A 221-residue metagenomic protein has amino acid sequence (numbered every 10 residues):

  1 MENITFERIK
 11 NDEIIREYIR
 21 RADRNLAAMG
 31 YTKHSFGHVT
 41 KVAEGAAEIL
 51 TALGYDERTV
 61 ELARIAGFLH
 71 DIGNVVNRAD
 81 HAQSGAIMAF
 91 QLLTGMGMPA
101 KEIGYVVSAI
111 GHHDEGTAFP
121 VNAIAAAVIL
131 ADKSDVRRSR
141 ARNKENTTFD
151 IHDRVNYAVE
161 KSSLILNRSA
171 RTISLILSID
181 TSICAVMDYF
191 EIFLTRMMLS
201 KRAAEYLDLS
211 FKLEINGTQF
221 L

Functional and structural regions predicted by a protein language model:
N3, G30-L53: N-terminal low-complexity, intrinsically disordered segments
F6-R24: Short alpha-helical hairpin
R16, F36, T40, L194: Electropositive phosphate-/nucleotide-binding environments in soluble metabolic enzymes
D23-T32, I183-V186: Short hinge/gating elements
L26-A28, H38, T51-L166: Divalent metal-dependent catalytic cores for phosphoryl transfer on phosphate-bearing substrates
H34, N77-D80, D188, I192: Short alpha-helix boundary/capping segments
D135-L221: Terminal helices and disordered tails flanking the catalytic cores of nucleotide-processing hydrolases
